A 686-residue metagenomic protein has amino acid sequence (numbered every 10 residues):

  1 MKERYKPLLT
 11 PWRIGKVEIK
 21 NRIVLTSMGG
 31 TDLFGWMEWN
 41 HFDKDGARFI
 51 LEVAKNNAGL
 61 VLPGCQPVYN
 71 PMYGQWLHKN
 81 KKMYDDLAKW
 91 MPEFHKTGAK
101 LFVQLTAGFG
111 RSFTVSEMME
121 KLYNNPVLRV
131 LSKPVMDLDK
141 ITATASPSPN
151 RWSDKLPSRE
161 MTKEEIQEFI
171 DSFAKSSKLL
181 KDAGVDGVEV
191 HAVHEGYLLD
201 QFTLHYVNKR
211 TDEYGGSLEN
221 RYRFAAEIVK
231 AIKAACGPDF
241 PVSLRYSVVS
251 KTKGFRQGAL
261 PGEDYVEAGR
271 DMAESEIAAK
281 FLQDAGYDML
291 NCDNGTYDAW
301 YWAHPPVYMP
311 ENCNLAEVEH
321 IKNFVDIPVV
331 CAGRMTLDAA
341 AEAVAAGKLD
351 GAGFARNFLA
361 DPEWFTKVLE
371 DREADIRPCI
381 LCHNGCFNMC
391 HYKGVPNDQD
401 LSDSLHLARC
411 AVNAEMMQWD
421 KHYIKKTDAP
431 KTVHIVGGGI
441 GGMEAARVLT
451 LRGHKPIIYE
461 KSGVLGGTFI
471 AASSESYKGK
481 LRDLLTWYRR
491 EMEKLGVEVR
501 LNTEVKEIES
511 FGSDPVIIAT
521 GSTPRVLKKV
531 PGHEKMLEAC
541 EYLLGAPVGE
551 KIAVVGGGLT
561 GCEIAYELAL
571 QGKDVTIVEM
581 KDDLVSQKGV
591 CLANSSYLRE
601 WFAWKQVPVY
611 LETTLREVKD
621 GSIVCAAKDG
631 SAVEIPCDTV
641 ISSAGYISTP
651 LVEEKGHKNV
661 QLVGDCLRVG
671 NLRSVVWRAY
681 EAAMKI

Functional and structural regions predicted by a protein language model:
M1-V436, I440, E444-L451, P456 (+1 more regions): Flavin-dependent oxidoreductase catalytic cores
G98-A99, F240, I327, V497 (+2 more regions): A short helix->loop->beta-strand "cap" motif at the edges of active sites that frequently abuts
H194, M335, T503-V505, T613 (+1 more regions): Short beta->alpha linker loops
G216-S217, M416-K426, R482-D483, E541-V548 (+1 more regions): Surface-exposed acidic, glycine/proline-enriched linker/cap segments that occur as 15-30-residue helix-coil
T427-Y459, R500-I508, G512, A519-V530 (+3 more regions): Rossmann-like dinucleotide/flavin-binding elements
K455-L495, E567-T614: Rossmann-like dinucleotide-binding cores of NAD(P)H-dependent redox enzymes
G479, D483-T486, T503, P515 (+1 more regions): Catalytic cores of nucleotide-enabled group-transfer and carboxylate-activating enzymes in metabolic and assembly-line
L501-F511, L611-S622: A conserved short coil-to-beta-strand element within the FAD-binding core of flavoproteins
